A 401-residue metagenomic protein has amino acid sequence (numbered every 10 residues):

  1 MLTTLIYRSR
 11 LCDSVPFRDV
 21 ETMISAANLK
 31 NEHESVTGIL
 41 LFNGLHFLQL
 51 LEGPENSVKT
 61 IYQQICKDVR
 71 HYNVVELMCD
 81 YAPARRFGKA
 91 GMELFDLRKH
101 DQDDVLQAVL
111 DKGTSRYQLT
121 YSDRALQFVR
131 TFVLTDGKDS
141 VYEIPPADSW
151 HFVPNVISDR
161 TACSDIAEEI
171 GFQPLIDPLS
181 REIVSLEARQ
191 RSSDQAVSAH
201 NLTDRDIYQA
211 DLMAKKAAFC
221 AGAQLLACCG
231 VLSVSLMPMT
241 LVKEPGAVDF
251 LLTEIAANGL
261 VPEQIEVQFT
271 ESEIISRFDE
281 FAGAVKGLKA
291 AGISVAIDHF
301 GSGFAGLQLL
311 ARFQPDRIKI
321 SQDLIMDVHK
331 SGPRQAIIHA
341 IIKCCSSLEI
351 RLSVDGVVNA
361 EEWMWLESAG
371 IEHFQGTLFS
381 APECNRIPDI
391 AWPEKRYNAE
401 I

Functional and structural regions predicted by a protein language model:
M1-S14: Short glycine-/aliphatic-rich beta-strand segments at the starts of folded cytosolic domains
P16-V36: Short amphipathic alpha-helical segments
E55, K67, Y72-P145: Catalytic "initiation/cleavage/transfer" segments centered on a nucleophilic residue and adjacent nucleic-acid-engaging
S122-E169, N201-I207, I387-I401: C-di-GMP signaling machinery
E143-P154, E182, T270-I275, F300 (+1 more regions): EAL-family c-di-GMP phosphodiesterase catalytic domain
A147-N258: Bacterial c-di-GMP phosphodiesterase EAL domain
E169, S185-E187, C229-S233, Q264-Q268 (+4 more regions): Structural preference for beta-strand elements that scaffold enzyme active sites
S192-L212, P238-G246, A257-G292, D298 (+3 more regions): EAL-type cyclic di-GMP phosphodiesterase domain
